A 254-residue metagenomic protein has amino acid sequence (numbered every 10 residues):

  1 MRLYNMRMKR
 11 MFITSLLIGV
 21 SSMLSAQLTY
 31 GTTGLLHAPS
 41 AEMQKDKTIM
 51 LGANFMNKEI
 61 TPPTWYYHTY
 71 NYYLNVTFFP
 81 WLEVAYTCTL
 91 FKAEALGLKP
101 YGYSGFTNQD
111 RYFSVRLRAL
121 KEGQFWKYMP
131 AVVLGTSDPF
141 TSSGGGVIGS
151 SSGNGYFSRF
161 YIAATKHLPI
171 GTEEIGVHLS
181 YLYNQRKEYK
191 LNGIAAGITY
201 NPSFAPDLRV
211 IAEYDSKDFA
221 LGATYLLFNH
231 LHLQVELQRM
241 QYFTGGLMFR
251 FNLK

Functional and structural regions predicted by a protein language model:
M1-T32, K254: Cleavable N-terminal export/targeting peptides
A26-F160, T165-G171, L182-Y183, P202-L208 (+3 more regions): Transmembrane beta-barrel domains of Gram-negative outer membranes and organellar outer membranes
Y66, Y156, Y189-K190, D215: Short secondary-structure boundary/capping elements
Y112-L117, A196, R239-K254: Outer-membrane beta-barrel "beta-signal"
E174-R209: A mid-sequence, solvent-exposed acidic-amphipathic segment
K190, N201, E213-D215, T224-L226 (+1 more regions): Low-complexity, polar/charged sequence tracts that form flexible coils or short amphipathic helices and often embed
